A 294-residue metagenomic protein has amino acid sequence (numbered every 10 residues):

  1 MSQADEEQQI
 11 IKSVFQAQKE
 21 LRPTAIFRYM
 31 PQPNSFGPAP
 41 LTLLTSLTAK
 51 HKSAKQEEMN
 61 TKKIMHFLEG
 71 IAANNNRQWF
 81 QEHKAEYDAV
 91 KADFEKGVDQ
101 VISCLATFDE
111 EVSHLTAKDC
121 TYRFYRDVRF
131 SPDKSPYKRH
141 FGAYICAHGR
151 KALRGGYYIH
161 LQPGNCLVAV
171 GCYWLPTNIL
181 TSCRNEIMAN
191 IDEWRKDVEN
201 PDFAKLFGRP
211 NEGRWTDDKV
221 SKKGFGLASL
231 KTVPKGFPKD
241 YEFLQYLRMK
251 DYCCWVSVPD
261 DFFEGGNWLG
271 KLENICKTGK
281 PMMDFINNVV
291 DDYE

Functional and structural regions predicted by a protein language model:
Q3-I11: Extreme N-terminal basic, low-complexity initiation segments that serve as generic localization/processing leaders
F15, F27-Y29, F36: Aromatic (phenylalanine/tyrosine) cluster motif
Y29, T42, S46-K55: Short, positively charged and aromatic/hydrophobic N-terminal segments
K63, E69-F108, N274-Y293: Contiguous, amphipathic alpha-helical segments that mediate oligomerization or scaffolding in large protein assemblies
F108-G156: Hydrophobic/aromatic-rich structural module bridging two neighboring secondary-structure elements via a short loop
G155-E294: Charged, low-complexity intrinsically disordered regions
